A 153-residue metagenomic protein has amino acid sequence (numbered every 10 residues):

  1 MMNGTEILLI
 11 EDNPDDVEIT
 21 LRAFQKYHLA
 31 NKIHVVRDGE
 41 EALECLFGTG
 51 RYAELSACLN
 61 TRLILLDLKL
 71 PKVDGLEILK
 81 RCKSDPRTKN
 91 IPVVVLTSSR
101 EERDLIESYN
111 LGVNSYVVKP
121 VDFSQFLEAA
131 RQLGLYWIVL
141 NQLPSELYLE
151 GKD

Functional and structural regions predicted by a protein language model:
E11: Conserved acidic carboxylate
E18-A23, E77, R100-S115, V121 (+2 more regions): Alpha4 helix (beta4-alpha4-beta5 surface) of REC/receiver domains from two-component response regulators
V35, L70-V73: Residue-level signal for the "D+5" position in two-component response regulator receiver
D38-E41, L59, D74-E77: Acidic catalytic/metal-coordinating carboxylates
E41, V121-G134, I138, Q142-Y148: C-terminal output helix
R51-E54, L76-K89: Short amphipathic alpha-helix used as the core "switch/output" element in two-component signaling
D67, T97: Active-site residues of response regulator receiver
P71, K89, E101: The feature encodes the CheY-like receiver
